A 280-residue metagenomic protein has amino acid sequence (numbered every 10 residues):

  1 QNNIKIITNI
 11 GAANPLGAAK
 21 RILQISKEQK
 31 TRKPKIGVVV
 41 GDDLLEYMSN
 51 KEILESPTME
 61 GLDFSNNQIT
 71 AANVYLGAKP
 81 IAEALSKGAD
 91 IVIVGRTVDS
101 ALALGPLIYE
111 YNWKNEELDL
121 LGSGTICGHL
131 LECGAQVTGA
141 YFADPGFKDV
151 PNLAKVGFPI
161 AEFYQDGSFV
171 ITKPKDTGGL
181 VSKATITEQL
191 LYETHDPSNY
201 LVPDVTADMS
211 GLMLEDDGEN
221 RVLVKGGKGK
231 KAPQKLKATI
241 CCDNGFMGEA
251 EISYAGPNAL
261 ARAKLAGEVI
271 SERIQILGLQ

Functional and structural regions predicted by a protein language model:
N3-A13, V92, S253: Short glycine-rich or small-residue beta-strand-to-loop segments that form or flank ligand, phosphate, metal/Fe-S
I10-A19, R96-L102: Gly/Ser/Thr-rich loops at beta-strand to alpha-helix junctions that form or flank small-molecule/cofactor-binding
G17-L23, K27, E46-M59, L102-Y109 (+7 more regions): Short acidic, glycine/serine/threonine-rich loops at helix termini
K27-L44, L104-P145, P151: Catalytic or ion-translocation cores adjacent to nucleophile or general acid/base/metal-coordination motifs in diverse
L45-V94: An acidic, phosphate/nucleotide-engaging active-site surface
A82-E116: Charge-patterned, long linear interaction tracts outside catalytic cores
L121-L223, M247: A conserved active-site cap/scaffold subdomain adjacent to cofactor or substrate pockets
V224-Q280: C-terminal non-catalytic interaction/assembly regions of soluble proteins
